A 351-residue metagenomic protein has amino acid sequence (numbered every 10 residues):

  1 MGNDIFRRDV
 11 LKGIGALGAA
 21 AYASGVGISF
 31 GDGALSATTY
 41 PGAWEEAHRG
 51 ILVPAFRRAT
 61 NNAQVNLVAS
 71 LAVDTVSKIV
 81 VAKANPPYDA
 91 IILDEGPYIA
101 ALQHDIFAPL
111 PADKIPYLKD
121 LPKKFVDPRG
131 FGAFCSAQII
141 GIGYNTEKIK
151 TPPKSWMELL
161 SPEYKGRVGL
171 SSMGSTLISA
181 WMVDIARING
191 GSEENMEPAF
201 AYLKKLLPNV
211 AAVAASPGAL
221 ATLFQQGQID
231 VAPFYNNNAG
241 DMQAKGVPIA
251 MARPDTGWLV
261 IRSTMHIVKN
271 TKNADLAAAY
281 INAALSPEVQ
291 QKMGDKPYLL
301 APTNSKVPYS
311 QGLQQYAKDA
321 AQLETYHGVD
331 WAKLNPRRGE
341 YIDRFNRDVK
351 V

Functional and structural regions predicted by a protein language model:
M1-G18: N-terminal secretory signal peptides and thylakoid transit peptides that target proteins across membranes
F30-P97: Early extracytoplasmic/lumenal segment of secretory-pathway proteins
G42-R49, V73, P87-Q225: Extracytoplasmic ligand-binding site segments that recognize negatively charged/polar headgroups
P97-A100, Q225, D230-P248: A ligand-binding cleft/hinge motif common to bilobed small-molecule-binding domains
Q138, A201-L206, Q243-K269: Periplasmic-binding protein-like
G141-K148, D184-I188, R262-A274, I281 (+1 more regions): A bilobed periplasmic-binding-protein/Venus flytrap-type ligand-binding module shared by bacterial periplasmic
V268-Y326: Mature extracytoplasmic/periplasmic domains
L323-V351: Conserved C-terminal helix/tail region of periplasmic/extracytoplasmic solute-binding proteins
